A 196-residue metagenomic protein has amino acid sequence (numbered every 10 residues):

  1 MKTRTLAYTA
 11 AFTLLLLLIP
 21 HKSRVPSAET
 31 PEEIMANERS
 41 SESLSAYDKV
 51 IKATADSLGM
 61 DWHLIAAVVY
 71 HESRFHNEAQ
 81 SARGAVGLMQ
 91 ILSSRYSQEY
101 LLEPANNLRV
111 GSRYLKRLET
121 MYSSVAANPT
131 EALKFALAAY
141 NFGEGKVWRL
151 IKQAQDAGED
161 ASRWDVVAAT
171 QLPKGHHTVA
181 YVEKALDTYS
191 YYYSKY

Functional and structural regions predicted by a protein language model:
M1-T5: Positively charged n-region of N-terminal signal peptides that target proteins for export
A7-H21: Hydrophobic membrane-insertion alpha-helices, especially the h-region of bacterial N-terminal signal peptides
S23-F75, P104-S112, Y122-A126, T188: Export/targeting segments at the very N-terminus of extracytoplasmic proteins
D56, Y70-R74, S93-Y96, S112-S124 (+2 more regions): Sec-exported extracytoplasmic/periplasmic mature domains
S57-D61, A82, H176-T178: Extracellular/periplasmic catalytic domains that process cell-envelope and extracellular macromolecules
M60-A67, R83, T130-A138, W164: Alpha-helical scaffolds flanking conserved acidic
E78-Y100, N106-K116, D160-W164, A185: Substrate-binding/active-site groove segments that recognize and process beta-1,4-linked N-acetyl-hexosamine
A136-Y196: Catalytic and substrate-binding regions of cell-wall glycan-acting enzymes that process beta-1,4-linked
